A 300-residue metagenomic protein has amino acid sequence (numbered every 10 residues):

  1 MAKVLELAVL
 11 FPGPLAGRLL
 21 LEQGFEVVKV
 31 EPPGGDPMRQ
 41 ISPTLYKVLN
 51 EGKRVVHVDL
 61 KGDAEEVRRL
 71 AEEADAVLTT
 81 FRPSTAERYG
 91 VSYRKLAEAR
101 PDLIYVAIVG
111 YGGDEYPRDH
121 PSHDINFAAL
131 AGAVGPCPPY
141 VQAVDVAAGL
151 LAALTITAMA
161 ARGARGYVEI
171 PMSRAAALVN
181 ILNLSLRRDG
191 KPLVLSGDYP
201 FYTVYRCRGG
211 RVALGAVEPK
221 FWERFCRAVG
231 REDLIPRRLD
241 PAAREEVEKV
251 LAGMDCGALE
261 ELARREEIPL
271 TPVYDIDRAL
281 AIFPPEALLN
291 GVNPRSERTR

Functional and structural regions predicted by a protein language model:
M1-R162, S296-R300: N-terminal helix-loop segment corresponding to the beta1-alpha1 unit of nucleotide/adenylate-binding folds
A2, G166, G210: Nucleotide donor/acceptor-binding cores
E6, T79, P171, L214-A216: Active-site-adjacent beta-strand anchor residues
G34, G110-G112, M172-V179, G209 (+2 more regions): Glycine-rich beta-alpha junction loops
R39-Y46, K191-P192, D198, Y274-R300: Active-site-adjacent capping/gating segments
L130-Y140, D189-P200: Glycine-/small-residue-rich "gating" segment that lines the acyl/pantetheine channel and substrate pocket
V141, A147, M159-P192: Substrate-binding/catalytic subdomain of NAD(P)-dependent oxidoreductase enzymes
P200-P272, I276-R278: Aromatic-enriched alpha-helical interface/lid elements that frame and gate functional surfaces
